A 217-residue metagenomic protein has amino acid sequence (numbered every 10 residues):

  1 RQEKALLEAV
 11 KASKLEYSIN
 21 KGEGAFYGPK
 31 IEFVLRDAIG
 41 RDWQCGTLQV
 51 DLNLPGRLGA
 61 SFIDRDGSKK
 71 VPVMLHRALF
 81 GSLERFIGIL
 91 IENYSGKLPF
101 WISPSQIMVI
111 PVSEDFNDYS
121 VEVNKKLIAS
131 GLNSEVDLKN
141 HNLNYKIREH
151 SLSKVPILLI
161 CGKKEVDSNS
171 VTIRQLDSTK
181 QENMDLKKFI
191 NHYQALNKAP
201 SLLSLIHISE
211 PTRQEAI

Functional and structural regions predicted by a protein language model:
R1-L205, S209: NTP/phosphate- and nucleic-acid-binding module
I208-I217: A short, hydrophobic C-terminal helix/tail in secreted or cell-surface proteins
